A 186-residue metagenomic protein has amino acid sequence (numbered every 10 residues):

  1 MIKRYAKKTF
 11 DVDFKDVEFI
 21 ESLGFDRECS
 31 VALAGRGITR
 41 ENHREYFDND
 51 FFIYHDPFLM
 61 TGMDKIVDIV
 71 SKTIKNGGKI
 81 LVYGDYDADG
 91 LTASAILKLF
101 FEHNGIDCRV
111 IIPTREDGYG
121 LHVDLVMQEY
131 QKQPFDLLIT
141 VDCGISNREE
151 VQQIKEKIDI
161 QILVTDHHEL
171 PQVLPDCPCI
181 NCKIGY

Functional and structural regions predicted by a protein language model:
M1-Y186: Replace "Mg2+/Mn2+-dependent" with "divalent metal-dependent
